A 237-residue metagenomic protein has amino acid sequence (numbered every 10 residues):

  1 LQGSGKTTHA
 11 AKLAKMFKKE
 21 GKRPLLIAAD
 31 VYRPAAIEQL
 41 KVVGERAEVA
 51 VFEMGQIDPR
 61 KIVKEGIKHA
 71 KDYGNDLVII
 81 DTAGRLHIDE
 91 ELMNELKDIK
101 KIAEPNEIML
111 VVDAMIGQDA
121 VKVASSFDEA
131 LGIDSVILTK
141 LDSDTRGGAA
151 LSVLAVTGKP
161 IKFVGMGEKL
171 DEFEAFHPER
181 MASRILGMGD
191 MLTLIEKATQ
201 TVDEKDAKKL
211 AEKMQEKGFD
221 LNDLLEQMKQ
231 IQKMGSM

Functional and structural regions predicted by a protein language model:
L1, I27-D30, D81, I108 (+2 more regions): Residue-level signature of catalytic and energy-coupling elements of molecular machines, predominantly ATP/GTP-dependent
K6: Conserved lysine of the Walker
L13, E20-I37, E53-R60, V112 (+1 more regions): Short beta-strand-centered segment that lines the nucleotide-binding/catalytic pocket of NTP-utilizing
R23-P24, E48-A50, Y73-V78, N106-E107 (+1 more regions): Loop/turn-to-beta-strand initiation segments
A36-A47, V63-T82: Switch I (G2) and immediately adjacent beta-strands of P-loop GTPase domains
V63, I67, N75, H87 (+2 more regions): Conserved phosphate-handling catalytic cores of large alpha/beta enzymes
K209, K213-M237: Terminal-proximal interaction/regulatory segments of ATP-powered molecular machines
